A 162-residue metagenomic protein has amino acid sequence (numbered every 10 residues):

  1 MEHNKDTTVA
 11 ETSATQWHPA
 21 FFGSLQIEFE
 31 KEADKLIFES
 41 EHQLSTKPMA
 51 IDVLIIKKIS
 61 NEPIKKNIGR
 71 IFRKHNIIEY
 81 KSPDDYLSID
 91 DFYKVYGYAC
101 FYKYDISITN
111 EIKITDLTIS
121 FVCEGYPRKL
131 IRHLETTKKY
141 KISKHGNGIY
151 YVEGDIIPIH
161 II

Functional and structural regions predicted by a protein language model:
M1-I162: Conserved single-residue anchors adjacent to enzymatic active/cofactor-binding motifs
